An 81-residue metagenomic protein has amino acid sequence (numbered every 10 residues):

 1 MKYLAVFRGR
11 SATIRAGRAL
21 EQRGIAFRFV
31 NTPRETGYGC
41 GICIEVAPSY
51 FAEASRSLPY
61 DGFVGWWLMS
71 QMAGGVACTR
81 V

Functional and structural regions predicted by a protein language model:
M1-V81: Positively charged, small/polar-rich N-terminal and surface patches that mediate targeting and assembly and bind
